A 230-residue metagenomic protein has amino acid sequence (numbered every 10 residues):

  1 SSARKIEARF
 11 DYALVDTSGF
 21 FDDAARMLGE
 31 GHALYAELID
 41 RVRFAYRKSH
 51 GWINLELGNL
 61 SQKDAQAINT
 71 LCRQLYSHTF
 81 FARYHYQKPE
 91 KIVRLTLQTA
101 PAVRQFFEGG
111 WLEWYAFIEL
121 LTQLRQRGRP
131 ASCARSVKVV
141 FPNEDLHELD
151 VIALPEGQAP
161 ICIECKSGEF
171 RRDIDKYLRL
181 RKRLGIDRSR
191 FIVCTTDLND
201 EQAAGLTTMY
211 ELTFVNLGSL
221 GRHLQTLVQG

Functional and structural regions predicted by a protein language model:
S1-G230: Intrinsically disordered, low-complexity Ser/Thr/Pro/Gly-rich regulatory segments
